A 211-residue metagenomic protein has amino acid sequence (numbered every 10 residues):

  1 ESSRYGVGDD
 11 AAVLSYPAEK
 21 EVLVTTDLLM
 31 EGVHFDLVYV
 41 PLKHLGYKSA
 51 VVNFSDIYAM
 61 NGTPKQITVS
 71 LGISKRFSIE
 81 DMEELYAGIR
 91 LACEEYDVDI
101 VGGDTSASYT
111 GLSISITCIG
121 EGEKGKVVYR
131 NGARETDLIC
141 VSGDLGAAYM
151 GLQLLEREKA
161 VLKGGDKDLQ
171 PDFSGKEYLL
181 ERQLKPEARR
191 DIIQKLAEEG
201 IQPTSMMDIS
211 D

Functional and structural regions predicted by a protein language model:
E1-D211: Helix-biased detector of long, well-ordered alpha-helical tracts
